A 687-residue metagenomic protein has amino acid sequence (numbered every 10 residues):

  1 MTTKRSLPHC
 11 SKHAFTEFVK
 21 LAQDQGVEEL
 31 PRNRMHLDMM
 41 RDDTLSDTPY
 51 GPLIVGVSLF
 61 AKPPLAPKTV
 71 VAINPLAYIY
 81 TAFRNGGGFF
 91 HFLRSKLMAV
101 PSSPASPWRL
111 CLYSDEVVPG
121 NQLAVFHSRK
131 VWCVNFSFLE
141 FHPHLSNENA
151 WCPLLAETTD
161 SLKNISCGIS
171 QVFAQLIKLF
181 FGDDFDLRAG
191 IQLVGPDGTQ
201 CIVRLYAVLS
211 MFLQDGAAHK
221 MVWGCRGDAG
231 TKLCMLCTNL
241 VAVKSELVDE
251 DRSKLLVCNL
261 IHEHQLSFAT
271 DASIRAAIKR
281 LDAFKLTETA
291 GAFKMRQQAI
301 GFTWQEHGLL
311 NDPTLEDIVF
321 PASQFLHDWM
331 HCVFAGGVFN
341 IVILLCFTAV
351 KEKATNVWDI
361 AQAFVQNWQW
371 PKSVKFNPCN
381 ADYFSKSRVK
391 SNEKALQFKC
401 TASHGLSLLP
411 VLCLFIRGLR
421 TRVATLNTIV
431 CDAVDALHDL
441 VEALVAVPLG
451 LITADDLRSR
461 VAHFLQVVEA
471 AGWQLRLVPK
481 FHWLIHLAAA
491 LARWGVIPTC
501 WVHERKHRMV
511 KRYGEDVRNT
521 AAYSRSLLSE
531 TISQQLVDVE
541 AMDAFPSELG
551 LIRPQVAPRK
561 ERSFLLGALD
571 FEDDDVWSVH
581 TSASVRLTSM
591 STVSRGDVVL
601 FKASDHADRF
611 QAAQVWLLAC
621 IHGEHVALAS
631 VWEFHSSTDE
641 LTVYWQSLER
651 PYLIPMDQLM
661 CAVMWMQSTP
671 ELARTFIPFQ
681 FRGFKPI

Functional and structural regions predicted by a protein language model:
K4-P8, H13-T16, K20-M35, M40-D43 (+5 more regions): Terminal interaction-prone segments of large eukaryotic proteins
L7-L112, E116, G182-L419: Charged (Asp/Glu and Lys/Arg) segments that form or flank catalytic channels of large polymer- and nucleotide-handling
A99-A150, L618: Compact alpha/beta protein-protein interaction domains typified by the UBC
S103, L112, R129, F173 (+9 more regions): Active-site-proximal structural scaffolding
G120-L123, L145-N147, A242-E246, M509-K511 (+1 more regions): Short helix/loop capping segments that flank catalytic or ligand/cofactor-binding pockets
V125-S137, L247-K254, R512-S533: Compositionally biased, low-complexity linear motifs
H127-I191, V243, L247-L286, I621-I687: E2/UBC-UEV (E2-variant) core
I169-D183, V357-A361, D455-A462: Well-ordered, non-membrane alpha-helical segments in soluble/globular domains
